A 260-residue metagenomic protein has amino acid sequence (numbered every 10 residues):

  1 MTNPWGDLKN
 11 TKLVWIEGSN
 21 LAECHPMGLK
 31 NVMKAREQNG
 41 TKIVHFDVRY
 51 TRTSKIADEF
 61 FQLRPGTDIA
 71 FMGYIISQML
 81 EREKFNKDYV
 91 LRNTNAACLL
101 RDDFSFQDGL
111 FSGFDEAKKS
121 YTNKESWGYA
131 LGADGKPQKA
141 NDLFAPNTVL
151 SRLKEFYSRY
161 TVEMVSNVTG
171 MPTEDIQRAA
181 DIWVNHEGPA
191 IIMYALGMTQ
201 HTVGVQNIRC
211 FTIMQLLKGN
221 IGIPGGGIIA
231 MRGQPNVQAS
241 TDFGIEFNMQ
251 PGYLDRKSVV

Functional and structural regions predicted by a protein language model:
M1-M33, N39-T41, A70, D134 (+3 more regions): Extended redox/cofactor-interaction regions of prokaryotic respiratory oxidoreductases
N3-L13, A35, E155-Y157, Q177-I191: Glycine-rich phosphate/diphosphate-binding loops that line cofactor/substrate pockets in enzymes
V14, I43, F60-Q62: Short, well-ordered beta-strand core segments
A22-H25, T51-S54, I69, A97-C98 (+3 more regions): Flexible loop/turn segments at secondary-structure boundaries
T51-E187: Long, well-ordered, tryptophan-enriched scaffold segments
K84-Y89, I176, A190-I192, G219-A230: Acidic/polar loop patches that form or flank catalytic/metal-binding clefts of enzymes that bind anionic ligands
R92-A97, I182-W183, G197, G227-Q238: A glycine-rich phosphate-binding loop feature that marks nucleotide/adenosyl-phosphate handling sites
M164-M171, A195-T202, M231-P235: Conserved short loop/turn motifs at secondary-structure junctions
